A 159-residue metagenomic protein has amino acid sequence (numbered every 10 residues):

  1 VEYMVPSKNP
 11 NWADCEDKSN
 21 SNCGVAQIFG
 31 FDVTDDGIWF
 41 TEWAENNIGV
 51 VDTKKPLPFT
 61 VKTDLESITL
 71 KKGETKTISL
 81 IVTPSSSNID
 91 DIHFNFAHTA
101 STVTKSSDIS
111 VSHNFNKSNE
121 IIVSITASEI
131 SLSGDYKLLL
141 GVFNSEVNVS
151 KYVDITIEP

Functional and structural regions predicted by a protein language model:
Y3-S7: Short loop/turn motifs that cap or connect beta-strands within the blades of beta-propeller-type repeat domains
K8-D35: Beta-rich, blade/repeat-based domains predominating in secreted/periplasmic proteins but also intracellular
D17-N20, V33-D35, D52, K76 (+2 more regions): Polar low-complexity intrinsically disordered regions enriched in Ser/Thr and small residues
G24, F40-A44: Conserved beta-strand positions in repeat-built beta-propeller and related beta-rich domains
N46-I48: Structural signal for beta-propeller blades
K55-P159: Long beta-sheet-rich domains in secretory-pathway and surface-associated proteins
